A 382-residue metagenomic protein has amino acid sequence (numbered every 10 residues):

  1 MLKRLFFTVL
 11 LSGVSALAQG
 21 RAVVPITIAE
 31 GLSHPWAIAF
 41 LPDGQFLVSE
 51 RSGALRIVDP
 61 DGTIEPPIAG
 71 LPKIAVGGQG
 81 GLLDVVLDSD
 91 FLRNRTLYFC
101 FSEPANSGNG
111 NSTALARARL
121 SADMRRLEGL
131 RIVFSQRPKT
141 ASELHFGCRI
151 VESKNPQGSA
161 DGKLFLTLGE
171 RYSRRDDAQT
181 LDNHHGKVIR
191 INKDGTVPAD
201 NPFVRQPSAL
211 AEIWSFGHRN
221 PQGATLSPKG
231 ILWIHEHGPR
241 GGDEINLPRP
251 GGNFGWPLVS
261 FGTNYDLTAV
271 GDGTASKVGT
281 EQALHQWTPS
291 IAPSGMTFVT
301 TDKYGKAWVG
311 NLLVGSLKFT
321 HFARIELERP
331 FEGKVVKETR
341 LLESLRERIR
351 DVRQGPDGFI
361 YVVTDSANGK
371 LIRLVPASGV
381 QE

Functional and structural regions predicted by a protein language model:
M1, L17-G20, G379-E382: Basic/polar N-terminal segments that are highly enriched at the extreme N-terminus, encompassing both cleavable
M1-T8: Sec-dependent signal peptide recognition, specifically the positively charged N-region followed immediately by
R4, G80-L82, D90-L92, P156-D161 (+4 more regions): Beta-propeller domain segments
V9-A18: Hydrophobic h-region of N-terminal signal peptides that target proteins for export in Gram-negative bacteria
A18-R175, G223-L226, G230-G238, P289-F331 (+1 more regions): Acidic, Gly/Ser/Thr-rich repeat motifs that build Ca2+-stabilized beta-propeller blades
I28, A211, L342: Short, flexible active-site loop motifs that bind/organize anionic cofactors or intermediates
E103, V133-P138, R205, G262-N264 (+1 more regions): Short, solvent-exposed aromatic-acidic interface loops
I349-D351: Repeated scaffold domains used in trafficking and secretory/extracellular systems, primarily beta-propellers
